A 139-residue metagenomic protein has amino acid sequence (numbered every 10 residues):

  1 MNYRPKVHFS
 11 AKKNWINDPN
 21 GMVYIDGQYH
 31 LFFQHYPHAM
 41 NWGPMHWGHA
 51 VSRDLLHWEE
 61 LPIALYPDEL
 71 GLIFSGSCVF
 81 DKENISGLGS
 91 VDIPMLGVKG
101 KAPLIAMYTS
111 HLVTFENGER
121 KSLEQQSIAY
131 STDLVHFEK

Functional and structural regions predicted by a protein language model:
M1-K139: Beta-rich carbohydrate-recognition and catalytic domains
